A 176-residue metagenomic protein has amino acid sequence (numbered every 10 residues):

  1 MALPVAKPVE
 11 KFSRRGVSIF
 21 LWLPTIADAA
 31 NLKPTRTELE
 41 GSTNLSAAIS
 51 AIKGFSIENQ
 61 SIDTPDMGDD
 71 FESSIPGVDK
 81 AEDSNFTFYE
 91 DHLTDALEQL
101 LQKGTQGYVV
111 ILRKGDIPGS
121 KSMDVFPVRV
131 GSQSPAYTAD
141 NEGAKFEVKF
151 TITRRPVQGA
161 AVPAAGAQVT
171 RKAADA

Functional and structural regions predicted by a protein language model:
M1-F12, A144-A176: Protruding loop/beta-arch "assembly-hinge" segments enriched in small, turn-prone residues
A2-N85, R129-A144: Solvent-exposed edge beta-strands and adjacent loop segments that serve as assembly or binding interfaces
M67-F126, Q158-A164, K172: Extracellular/virion structural assembly segments
L112-G159: Short beta-strand and beta-hairpin "edge-sheet" elements
